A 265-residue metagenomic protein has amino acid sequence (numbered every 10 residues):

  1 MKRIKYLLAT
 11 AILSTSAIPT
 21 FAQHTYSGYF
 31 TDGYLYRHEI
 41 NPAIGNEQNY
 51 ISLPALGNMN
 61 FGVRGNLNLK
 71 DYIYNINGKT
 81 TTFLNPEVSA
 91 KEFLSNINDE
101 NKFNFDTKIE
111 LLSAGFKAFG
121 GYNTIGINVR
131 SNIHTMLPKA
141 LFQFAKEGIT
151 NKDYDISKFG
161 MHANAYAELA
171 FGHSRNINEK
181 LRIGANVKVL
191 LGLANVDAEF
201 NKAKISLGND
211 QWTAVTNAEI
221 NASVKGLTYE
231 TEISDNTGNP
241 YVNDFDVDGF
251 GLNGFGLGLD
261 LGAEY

Functional and structural regions predicted by a protein language model:
M1-Y26: Bacterial Sec-dependent N-terminal signal peptides
Q23-Y265: Subset of outer-membrane beta-barrel
